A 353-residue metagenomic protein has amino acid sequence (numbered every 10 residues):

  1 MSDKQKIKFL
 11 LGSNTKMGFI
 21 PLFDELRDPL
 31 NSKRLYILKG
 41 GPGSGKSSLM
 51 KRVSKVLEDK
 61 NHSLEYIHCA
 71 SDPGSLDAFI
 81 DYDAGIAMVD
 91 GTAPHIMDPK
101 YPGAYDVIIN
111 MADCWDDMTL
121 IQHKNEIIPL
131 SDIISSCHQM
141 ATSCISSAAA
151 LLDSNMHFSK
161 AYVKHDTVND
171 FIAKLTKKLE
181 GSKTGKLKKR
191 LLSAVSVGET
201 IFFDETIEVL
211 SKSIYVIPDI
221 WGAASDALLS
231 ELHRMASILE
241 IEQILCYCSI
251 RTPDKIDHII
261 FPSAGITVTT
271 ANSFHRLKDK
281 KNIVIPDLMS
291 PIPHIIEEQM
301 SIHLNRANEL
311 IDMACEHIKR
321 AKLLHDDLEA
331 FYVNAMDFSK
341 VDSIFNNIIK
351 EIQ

Functional and structural regions predicted by a protein language model:
M1-R27, D166-I207: N-terminal pre-Walker A segment at the start of P-loop NTPase domains
S2-I20, K55-T119, N125-E126, A236-C315: Conserved nucleotide-sensing/catalytic segment adjacent to the nucleotide-binding pocket in NTP-handling enzymes
P21, P29-K33, G41: Charged, compositionally biased non-catalytic regions
R27-D28, A78: Short secondary-structure boundary/capping segments within folded domains
L35-S54, F203-D204, L210-A236: Glycine-rich phosphate-binding P-loop
L38-K39, L49-R52, L57, E65-A70 (+6 more regions): A cross-family "folded-core" feature that marks the main globular domain of proteins
E126-E180, I302, R306-D342: An accessory alpha-helical subdomain
I349-Q353: GST-like fold's C-terminal all-alpha helical module
